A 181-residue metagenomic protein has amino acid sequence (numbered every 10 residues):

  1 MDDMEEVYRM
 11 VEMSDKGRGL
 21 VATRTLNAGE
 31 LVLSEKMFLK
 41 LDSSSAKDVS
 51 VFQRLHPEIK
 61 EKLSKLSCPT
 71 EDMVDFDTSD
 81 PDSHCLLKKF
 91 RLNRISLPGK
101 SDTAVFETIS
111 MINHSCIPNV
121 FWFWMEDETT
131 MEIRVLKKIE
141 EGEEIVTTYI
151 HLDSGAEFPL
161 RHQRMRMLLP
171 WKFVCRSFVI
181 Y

Functional and structural regions predicted by a protein language model:
V7-G17, W122-M131: Short, structured beta-strand/loop micro-motifs enriched in basic residues and often containing a Trp
E12-S45, E132-A156: Conserved SET/PR-domain catalytic core that frames the SAM/AdoMet-binding pocket
D15, S101, R164-R166: Residues embedded in well-ordered secondary-structure elements
R18, R24, D82, A104 (+2 more regions): Generic detector of ordered secondary-structure context
E30-W122, P170-R176: Catalytic cores of histone-lysine modification enzymes
H114-Y181: C-terminal SET catalytic tail plus cysteine-rich post-SET Zn-binding segment of SAM-dependent SET-domain
